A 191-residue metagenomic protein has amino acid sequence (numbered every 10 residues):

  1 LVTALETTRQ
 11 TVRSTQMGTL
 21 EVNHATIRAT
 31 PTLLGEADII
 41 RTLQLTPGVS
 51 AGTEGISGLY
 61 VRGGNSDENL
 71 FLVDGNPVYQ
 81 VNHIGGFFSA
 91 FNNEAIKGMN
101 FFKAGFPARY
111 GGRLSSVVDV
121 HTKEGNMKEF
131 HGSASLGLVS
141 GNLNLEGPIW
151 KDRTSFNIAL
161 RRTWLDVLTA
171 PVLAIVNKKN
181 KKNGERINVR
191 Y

Functional and structural regions predicted by a protein language model:
L1, I39-T42, S57-L59, G86-N92 (+3 more regions): N-terminal periplasmic accessory domains that precede and gate Gram-negative outer-membrane beta-barrel machines
L1-P31, I40-R41, S66: Short, acidic, small-residue-rich periplasmic hinge/interaction motif at the N-terminus of Gram-negative outer-membrane
A29-P31, N76-K103: Short acidic/polar hinge/loop motifs at secondary-structure boundaries that mediate gating or recognition
P31-Q80, K97: Extracytoplasmic beta-strand/coil segments of soluble accessory domains associated with Gram-negative outer-membrane
L33, G52-T53, Y110, S135-G137 (+1 more regions): Short sequence motifs at beta-strands and strand-loop junctions characteristic of Gram-negative outer-membrane
L72, G98, V117, H131-S135 (+2 more regions): Residue-level detector of the transmembrane beta-barrel scaffold of outer-membrane proteins
G105, T122-E124, L136-S140, I149-K151 (+1 more regions): Transmembrane beta-strands of outer-membrane beta-barrel pores
M127-K128, P148-Y191: Periplasmic-side early beta-strands and strand-to-turn transitions of outer-membrane beta-barrels
